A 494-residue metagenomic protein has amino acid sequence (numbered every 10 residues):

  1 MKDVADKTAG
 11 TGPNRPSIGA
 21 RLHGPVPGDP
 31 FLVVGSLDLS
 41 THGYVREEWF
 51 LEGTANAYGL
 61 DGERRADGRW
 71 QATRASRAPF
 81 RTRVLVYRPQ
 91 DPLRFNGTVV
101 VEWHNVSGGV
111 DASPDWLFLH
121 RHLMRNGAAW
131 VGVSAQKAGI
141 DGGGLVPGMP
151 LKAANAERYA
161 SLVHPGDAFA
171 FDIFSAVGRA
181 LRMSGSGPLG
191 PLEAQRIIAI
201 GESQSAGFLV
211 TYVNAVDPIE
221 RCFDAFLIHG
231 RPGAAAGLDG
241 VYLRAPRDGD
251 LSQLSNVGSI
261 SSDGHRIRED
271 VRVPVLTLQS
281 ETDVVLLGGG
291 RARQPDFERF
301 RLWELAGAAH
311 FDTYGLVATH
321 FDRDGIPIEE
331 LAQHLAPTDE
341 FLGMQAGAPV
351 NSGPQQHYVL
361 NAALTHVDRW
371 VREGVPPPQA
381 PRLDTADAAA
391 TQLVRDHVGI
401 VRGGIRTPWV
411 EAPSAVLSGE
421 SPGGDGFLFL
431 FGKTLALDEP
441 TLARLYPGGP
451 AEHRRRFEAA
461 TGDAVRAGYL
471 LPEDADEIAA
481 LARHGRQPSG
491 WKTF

Functional and structural regions predicted by a protein language model:
M1-F494: C-terminal His-loop and adjacent cap/lid subdomain of alpha/beta-hydrolase
